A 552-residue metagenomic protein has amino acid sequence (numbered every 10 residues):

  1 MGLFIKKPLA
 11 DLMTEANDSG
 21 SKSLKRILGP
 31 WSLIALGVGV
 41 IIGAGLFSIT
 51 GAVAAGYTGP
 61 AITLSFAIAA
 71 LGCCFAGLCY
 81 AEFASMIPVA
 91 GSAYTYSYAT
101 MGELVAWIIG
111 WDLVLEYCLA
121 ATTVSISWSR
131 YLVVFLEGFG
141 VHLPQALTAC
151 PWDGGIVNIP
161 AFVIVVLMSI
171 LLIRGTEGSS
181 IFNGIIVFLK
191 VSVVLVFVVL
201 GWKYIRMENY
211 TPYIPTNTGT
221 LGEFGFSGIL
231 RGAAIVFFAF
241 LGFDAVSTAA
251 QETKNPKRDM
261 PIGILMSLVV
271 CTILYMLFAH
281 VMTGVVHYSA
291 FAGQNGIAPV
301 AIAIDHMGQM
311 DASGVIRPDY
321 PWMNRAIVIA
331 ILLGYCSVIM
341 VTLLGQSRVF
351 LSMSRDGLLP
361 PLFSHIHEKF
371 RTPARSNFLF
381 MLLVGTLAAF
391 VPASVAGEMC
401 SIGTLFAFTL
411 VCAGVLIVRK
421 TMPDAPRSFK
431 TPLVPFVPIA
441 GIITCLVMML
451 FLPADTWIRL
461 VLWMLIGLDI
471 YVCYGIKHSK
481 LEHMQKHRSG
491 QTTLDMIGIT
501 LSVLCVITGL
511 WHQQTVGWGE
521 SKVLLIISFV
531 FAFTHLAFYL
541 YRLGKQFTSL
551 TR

Functional and structural regions predicted by a protein language model:
M1-I49, A55-P60, C74-L78, I87-A90 (+6 more regions): Membrane-interface "cap" regions at the ends of multi-pass membrane proteins
L3, K25, L46-W152, V270 (+2 more regions): Extracellular loop-to-transmembrane helix junctions
L28-F47, P160-L171, G201, G219-V285 (+1 more regions): Hydrophobic, membrane-embedded alpha-helices of multi-pass small-molecule transporters
F47, D112-R130, I235, F240 (+5 more regions): Membrane-helix boundary/coupling elements in multi-pass transport proteins
T95-Y96, G102, V133-Q145, T216-G219 (+4 more regions): TM-loop-TM module centered on a large, flexible mid-protein loop between adjacent transmembrane helices in multi-pass
S129, I156-M207, I264-L268, C400-L410 (+1 more regions): Membrane-interface loop-to-helix entry segments
S129-G138, F188-N217, A279-V286, A413-A425 (+1 more regions): Hydrophobic alpha-helical segments and their helix-loop junctions in multi-pass secondary transporters
D153-I156, F363-T372, F408-R459, I466-V503 (+1 more regions): C-terminal membrane-solvent junction of multi-pass transporters and transport-like membrane proteins
